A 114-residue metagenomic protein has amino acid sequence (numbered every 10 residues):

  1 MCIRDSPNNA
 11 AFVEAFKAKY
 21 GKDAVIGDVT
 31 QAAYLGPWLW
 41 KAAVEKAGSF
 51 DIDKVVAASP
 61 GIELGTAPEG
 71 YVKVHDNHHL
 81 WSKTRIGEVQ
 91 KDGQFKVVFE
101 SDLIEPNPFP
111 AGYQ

Functional and structural regions predicted by a protein language model:
M1-Q114: Extracytosolic ligand-binding ectodomains
